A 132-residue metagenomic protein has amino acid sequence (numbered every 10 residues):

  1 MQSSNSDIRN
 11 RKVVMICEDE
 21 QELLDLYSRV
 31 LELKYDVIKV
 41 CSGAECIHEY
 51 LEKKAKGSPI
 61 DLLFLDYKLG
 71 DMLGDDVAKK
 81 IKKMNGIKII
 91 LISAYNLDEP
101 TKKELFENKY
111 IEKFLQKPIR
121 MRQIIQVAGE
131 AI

Functional and structural regions predicted by a protein language model:
M1-M15, Q21, L51, R120-I132: Non-catalytic signal-transmission and effector/linker regions of two-component phosphorelay proteins
Q21-K39: Two-component/phosphorelay signaling modules centered on CheY-like receiver
C41-L62: Acidic, metal-coordinating helix/loop segments flanking the phosphotransfer/catalytic sites of two-component signaling
S42, L73-D76: Acidic catalytic/metal-coordinating carboxylates
D66: Active-site residues of response regulator receiver
G70: The feature encodes the CheY-like receiver
D75-I87: Short amphipathic alpha-helix used as the core "switch/output" element in two-component signaling
I92-A94: Hydrophobic/aromatic residues positioned on beta-strands within the core alpha/beta folds
